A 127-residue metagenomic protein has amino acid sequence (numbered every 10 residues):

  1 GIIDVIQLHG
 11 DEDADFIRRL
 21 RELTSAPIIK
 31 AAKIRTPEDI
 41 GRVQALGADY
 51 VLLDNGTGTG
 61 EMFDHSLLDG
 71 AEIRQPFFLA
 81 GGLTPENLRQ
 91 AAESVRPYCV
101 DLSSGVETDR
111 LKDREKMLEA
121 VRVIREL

Functional and structural regions predicted by a protein language model:
G1-R89: Conserved anion-binding
R19, L68, E72, A92 (+1 more regions): C-terminal helical cap(s) of enzyme catalytic domains, especially alpha/beta-barrels
F78-A80, C99-S103: Conserved active-site loop/cleft motifs that coordinate metal ions or position small ligands
R89-P97: Short glycine/proline-rich, acidic loop/turn segments that cap or connect secondary-structure elements
